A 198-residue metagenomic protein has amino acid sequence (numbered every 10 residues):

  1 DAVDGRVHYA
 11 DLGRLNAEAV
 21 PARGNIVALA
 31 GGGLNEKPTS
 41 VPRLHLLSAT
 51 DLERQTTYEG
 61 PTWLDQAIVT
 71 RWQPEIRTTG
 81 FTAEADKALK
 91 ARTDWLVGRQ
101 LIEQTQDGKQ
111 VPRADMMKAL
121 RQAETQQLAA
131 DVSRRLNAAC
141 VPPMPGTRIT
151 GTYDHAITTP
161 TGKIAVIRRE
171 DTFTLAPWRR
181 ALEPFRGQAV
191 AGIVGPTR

Functional and structural regions predicted by a protein language model:
D1-R198: Extended intrinsically disordered terminal tails
